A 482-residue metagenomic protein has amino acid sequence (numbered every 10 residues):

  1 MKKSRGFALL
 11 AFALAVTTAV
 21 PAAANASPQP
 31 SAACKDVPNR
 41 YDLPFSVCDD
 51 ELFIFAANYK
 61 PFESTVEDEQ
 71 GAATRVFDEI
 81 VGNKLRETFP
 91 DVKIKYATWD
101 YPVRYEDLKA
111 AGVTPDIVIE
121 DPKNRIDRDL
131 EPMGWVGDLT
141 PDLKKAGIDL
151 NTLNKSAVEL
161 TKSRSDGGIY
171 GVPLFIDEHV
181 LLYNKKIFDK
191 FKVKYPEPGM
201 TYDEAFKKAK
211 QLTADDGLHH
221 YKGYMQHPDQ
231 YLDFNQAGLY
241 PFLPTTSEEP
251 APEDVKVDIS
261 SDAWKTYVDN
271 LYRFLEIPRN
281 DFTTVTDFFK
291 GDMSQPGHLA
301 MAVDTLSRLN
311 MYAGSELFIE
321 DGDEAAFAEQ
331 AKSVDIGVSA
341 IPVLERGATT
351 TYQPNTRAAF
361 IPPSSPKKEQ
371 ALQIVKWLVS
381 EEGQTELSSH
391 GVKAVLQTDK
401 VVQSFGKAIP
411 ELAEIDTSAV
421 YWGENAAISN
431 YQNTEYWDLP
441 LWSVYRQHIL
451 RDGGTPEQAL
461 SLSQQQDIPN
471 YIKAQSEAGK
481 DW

Functional and structural regions predicted by a protein language model:
G6-V16, V20-P132, K145-A146, Y195 (+4 more regions): Conserved N-terminal structural module of periplasmic/extracytoplasmic solute-binding proteins
A33-D42, P122-E178, A331-A340: Hinge/lid segment of periplasmic solute-binding proteins
P38, S339, S389-L450, S476-W482: Long, aromatic- and glycine/proline-rich binding clefts that accommodate carbohydrate-like moieties
A97-Y105, M200-F206, D281-Q295: Short helix-initiation/N-cap motifs at beta->coil->alpha
D107-K109, P115-D116, A146-K186, H220-K222 (+2 more regions): A structural signal for short loop-to-beta-strand junctions that line the ligand-binding cleft of periplasmic/secreted
L130-G134, T140, K155-P196, Q226-E253 (+2 more regions): Periplasmic solute-binding protein
A209, P252-V285, I341: Glycine-centered hinge/linker elements that transmit conformational signals in sensory and ligand-binding systems
E320-K393: Extracytoplasmic/periplasmic substrate-recognition and gating elements
